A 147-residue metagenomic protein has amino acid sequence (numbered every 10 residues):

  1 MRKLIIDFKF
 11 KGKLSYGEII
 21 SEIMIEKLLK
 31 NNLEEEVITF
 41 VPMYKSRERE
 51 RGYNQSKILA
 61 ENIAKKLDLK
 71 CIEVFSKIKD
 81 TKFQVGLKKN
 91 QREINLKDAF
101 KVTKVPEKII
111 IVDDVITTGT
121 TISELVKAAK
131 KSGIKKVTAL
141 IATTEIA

Functional and structural regions predicted by a protein language model:
M1-A60, V85: Extended interfacial segments that mediate partner engagement and assembly in macromolecular machines
K9, N62-A64, A99: Enrichment for repetitive, rod-forming helical segments
E26, K30, E61, K65 (+3 more regions): Short, well-ordered alpha-helices that flank and scaffold nucleotide-derived cofactor binding pockets
K30-E35, D68, V102-E107: Short, glycine- and charge-enriched coil/turn segments that flank and shape catalytic ligand pockets
E35-I38, L67-S76: A short coil-to-beta-strand element that immediately follows conserved catalytic motifs
Y53, D68, K89: ATP/adenylate-binding site constellation spanning eukaryotic-like Ser/Thr protein kinases, ABC-transporter
I72-A147: PRPP/pyrophosphate-binding module of the type I phosphoribosyltransferase fold
